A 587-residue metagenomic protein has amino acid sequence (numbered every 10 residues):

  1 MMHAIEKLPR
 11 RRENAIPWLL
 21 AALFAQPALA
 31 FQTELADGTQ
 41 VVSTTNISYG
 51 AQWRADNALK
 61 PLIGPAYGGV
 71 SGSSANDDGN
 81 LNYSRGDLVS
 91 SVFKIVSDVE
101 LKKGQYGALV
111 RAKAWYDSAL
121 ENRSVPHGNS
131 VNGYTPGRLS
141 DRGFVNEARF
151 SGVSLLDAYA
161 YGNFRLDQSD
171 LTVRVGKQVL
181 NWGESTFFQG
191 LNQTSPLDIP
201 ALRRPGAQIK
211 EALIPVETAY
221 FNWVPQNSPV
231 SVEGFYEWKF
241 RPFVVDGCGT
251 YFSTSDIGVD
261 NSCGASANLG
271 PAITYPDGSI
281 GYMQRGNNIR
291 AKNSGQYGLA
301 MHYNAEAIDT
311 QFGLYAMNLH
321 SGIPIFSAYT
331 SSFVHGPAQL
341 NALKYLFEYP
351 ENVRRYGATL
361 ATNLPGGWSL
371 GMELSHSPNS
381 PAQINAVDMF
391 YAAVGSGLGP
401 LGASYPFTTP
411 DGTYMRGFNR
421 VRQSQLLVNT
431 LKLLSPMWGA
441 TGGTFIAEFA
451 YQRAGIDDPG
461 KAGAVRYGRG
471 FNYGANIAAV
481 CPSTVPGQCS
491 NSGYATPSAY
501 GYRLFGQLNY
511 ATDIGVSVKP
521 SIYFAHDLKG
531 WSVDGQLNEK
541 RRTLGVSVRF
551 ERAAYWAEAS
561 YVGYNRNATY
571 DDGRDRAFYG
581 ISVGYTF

Functional and structural regions predicted by a protein language model:
F31-S43, A55-A58, V99-A108, E121 (+9 more regions): Short loop/turn motifs that connect adjacent beta-strands in outer-membrane beta-barrel proteins
V41-Y49, Y106-A112, L171-V173, V230-G234 (+10 more regions): Transmembrane beta-strands of outer-membrane beta-barrel proteins
V42, K94-D98, D157-Y159, T218-Y220 (+7 more regions): Membrane-embedded beta-strand positions in outer-membrane beta-barrel channels/transporters
Y49-A55, Q105, A114-S118, K177-N181 (+12 more regions): Transmembrane beta-strands of outer-membrane beta-barrel pores
L59-N80, E121-F144, D198-R204, C248-R285 (+3 more regions): Solvent-exposed loop segments that connect transmembrane elements
L88-V92, N304, Q311, A316-P324 (+3 more regions): Detector for outer-membrane/organellar transmembrane beta-barrel domains, recognizing the amphipathic beta-strand
K102-G258, L319, G501, K529 (+2 more regions): Outer membrane beta-barrel
R574-F587: Outer-membrane beta-barrel "beta-signal"
